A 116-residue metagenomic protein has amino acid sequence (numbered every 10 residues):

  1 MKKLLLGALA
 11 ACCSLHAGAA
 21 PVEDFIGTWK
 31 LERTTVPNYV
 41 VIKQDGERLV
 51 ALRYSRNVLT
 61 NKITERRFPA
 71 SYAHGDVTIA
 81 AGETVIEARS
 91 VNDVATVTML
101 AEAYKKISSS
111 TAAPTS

Functional and structural regions predicted by a protein language model:
L4-C13: Sec-dependent N-terminal signal peptides
L4-L5, D45, S108: Residue-level detector of intrinsically disordered/flexible regions characterized by low predicted structural confidence
H16-T28, V41-G46, T115-S116: N-terminal helix-cap/turn-to-beta initiation motif at the start of protein domains
G27, A51, A95-V97: Conserved glycine-centered beta-strand/turn positions repeated across beta-sheet architectures
L31-V40, S71-S116: Beta-sheet ligand-binding and adhesion/scaffold domains
T34-Y72: N-terminal glycine/threonine-rich, aromatic-flanked beta-hairpin/loop signature
